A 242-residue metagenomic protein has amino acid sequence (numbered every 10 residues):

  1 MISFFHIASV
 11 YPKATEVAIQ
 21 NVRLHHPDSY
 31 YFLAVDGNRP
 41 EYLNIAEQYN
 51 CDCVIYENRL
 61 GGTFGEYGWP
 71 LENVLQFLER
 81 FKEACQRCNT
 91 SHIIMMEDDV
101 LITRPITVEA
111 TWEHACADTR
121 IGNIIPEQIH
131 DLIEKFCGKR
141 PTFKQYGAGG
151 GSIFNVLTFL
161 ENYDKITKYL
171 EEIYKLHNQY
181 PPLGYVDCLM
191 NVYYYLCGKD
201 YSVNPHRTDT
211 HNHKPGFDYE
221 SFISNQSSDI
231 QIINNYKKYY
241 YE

Functional and structural regions predicted by a protein language model:
M1-Q20: N-proximal low-complexity "stem/linker" segments adjacent to membrane-targeting elements
N21-S29: Short, acidic, metal-binding catalytic loop of nucleotide-sugar glycosyltransferases
Y30-F32, I93: Hydrophobic/aromatic residues located in beta-strands of well-ordered beta-sheets within soluble catalytic
A34-N89: Active-site-proximal specificity loops/subdomain of glycosyltransferases
V74-L78, D98-V100, L183-N191: Conserved glycosyltransferase catalytic-site signature
T90-L101: Short beta-strand-to-loop acidic/aromatic patch adjacent to the donor-nucleotide binding site
T103-N178, L183: Conserved catalytic core of nucleotide-sugar-dependent glycosyltransferases
Y169-E242: C-terminal catalytic/acceptor-binding lobe
